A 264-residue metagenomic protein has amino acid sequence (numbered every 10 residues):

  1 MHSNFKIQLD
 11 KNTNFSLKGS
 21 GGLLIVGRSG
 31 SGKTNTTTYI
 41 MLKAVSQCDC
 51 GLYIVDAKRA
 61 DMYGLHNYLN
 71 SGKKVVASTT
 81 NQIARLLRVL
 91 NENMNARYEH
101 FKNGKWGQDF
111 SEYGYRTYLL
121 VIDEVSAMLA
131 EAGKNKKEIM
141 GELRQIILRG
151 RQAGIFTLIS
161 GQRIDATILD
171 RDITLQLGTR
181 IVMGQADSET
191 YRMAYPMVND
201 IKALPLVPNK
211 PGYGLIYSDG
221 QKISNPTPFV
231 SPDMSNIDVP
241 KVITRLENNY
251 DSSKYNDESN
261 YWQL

Functional and structural regions predicted by a protein language model:
M1-K102, S126-A186, Y195, A203-L204 (+3 more regions): P-loop NTPase catalytic phosphate-binding loop
F101-S111: Conserved Walker
F110-K136: Conserved P-loop NTPase "ATPase switch" module shared by AAA+ and STAND
T117, V125, Q152, F156 (+3 more regions): Active-site lining segments that contact anionic ligands and/or coordinate catalytic metals
N199-V242: Conserved GTP-binding G-domain of TRAFAC-class P-loop NTPases and closely related GTPase folds
